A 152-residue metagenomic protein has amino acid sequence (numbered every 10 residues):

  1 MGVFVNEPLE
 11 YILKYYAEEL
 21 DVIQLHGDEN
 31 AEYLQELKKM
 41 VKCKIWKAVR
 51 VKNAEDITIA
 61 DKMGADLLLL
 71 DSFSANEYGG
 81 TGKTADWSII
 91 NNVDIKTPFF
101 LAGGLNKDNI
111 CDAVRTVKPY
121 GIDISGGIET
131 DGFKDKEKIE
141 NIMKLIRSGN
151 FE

Functional and structural regions predicted by a protein language model:
M1-L101, L105-N109: Conserved anion-binding
L25-N30, S72-G80, T116-E140: Glycine-rich phosphate-binding active-site loops on the catalytic face of alpha/beta enzymes
R147-E152: Generic C-terminal helix-cap and adjacent flexible tail
